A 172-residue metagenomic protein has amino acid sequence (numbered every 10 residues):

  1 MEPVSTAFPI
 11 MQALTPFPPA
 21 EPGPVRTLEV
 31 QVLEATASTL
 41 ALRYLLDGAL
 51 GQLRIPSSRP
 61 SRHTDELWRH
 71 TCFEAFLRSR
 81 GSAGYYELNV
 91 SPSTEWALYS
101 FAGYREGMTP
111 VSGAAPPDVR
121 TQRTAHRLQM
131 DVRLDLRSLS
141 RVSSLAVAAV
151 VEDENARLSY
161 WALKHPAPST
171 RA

Functional and structural regions predicted by a protein language model:
M1-S57, E66, A167-A172: Order/disorder boundary and secretion-linked terminal/linker segments
E2-P9, T64-T71, S79-Y85, R141-A172: Acidic/polar low-complexity flexible segments
L28-A35, A115-R123: Short amphipathic beta-strand and strand-loop transition segments with alternating hydrophobic
L28-V30, L40-L42, F73, M130-V132 (+1 more regions): Hydrophobic residues positioned within well-ordered beta-strands of beta-sheet architectures
E34-T36, L46-L50, S79, T94 (+2 more regions): Beta-strand elements of well-folded, non-transmembrane domains
S58-R59, W161: Mature extracytoplasmic or otherwise solvent-exposed domains
R62-P117: Extracellular/luminal beta-rich ligand-recognition and adhesion surfaces characterized by aromatic-Gly/Pro-enriched
V119-R137: Surface-exposed extracytoplasmic segments
